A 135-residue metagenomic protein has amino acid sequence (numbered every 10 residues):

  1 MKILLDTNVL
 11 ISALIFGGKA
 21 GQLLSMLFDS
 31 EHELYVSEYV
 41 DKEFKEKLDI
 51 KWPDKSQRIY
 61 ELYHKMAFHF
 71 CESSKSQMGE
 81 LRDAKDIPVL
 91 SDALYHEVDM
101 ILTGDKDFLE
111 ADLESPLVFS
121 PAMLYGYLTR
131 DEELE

Functional and structural regions predicted by a protein language model:
M1-G17: Metal-dependent nucleic-acid phosphoesterase active-site entry motif
L5, K19-D49: PIN/NYN-family metal-dependent endoribonuclease catalytic core
G18, Y35, E80, A84-K85: Residues at secondary-structure transition points
E38, G104-K106: Short secondary-structure boundary segments
I50-K55, F119-P121: Short, hinge-like loop/turn segments at secondary-structure boundaries
R58-L81: Acidic catalytic patch
G79-E80, K106-E135: Acidic, PIN/NYN-like endoribonuclease modules and their adjacent C-terminal/linker elements
A84-I101: Acidic, metal-associated active-site segment
